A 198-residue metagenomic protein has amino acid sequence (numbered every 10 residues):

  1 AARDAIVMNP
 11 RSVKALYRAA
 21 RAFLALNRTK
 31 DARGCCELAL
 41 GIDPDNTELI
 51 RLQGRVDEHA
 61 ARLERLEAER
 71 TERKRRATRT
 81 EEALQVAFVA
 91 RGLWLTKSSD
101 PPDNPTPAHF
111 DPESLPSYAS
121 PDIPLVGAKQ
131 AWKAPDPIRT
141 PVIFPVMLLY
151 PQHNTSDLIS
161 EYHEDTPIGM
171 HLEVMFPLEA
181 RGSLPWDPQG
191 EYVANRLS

Functional and structural regions predicted by a protein language model:
A1-R70: Alpha-helical protein-protein interaction scaffolds
C35, D43, A77-T78, E173-P177: Short, surface-exposed, polar/charged, turn-prone segments marking secondary-structure boundaries
V56-V86, S98: Alpha-helical linker/edge segments of TPR/alpha-solenoid repeat scaffolds and analogous pre-/post-domain helices
R91-S198: Non-catalytic interaction/regulatory modules that flank or connect domains
